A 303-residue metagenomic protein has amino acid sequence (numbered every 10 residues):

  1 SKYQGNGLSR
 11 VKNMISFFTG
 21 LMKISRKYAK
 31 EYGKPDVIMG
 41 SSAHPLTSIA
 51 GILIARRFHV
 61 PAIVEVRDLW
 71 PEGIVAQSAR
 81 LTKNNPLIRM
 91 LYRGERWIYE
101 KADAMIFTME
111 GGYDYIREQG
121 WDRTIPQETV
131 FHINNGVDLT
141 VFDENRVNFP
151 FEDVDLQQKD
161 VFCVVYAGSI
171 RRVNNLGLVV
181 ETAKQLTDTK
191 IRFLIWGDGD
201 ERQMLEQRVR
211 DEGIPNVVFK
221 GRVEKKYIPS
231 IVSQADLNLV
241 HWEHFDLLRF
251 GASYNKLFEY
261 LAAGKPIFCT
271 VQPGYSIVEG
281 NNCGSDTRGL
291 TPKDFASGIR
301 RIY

Functional and structural regions predicted by a protein language model:
K2-V11, Y32-G33, F58-R93, D114 (+2 more regions): Acceptor-binding helix/loop patch of EC 2.4 sugar-transfer enzymes, predominantly nucleotide-sugar-dependent
R26, L46-I49, L53-P61, N85-T108: Membrane-proximal helix-turn-helix segments that form the acceptor-binding/catalytic region of lipid-linked
G111, I133-G136: Carbohydrate-associated surface elements
R117, W121-R123, G136-V154, N175: Acidic anion/phosphate-binding donor-loop and adjacent secondary structure in glycosyltransferase catalytic cores
D155-A183, L194: Conserved donor-binding/catalytic core segment of Leloir-type glycosyltransferases
N174, K226-I231, N238-L261, F268-E279: Nucleotide-sugar-dependent
D188-L194, Q203-S230, Q234-L237: Nucleotide-activated donor-binding/catalytic signature segment of Leloir-type glycosyltransferases, i.e., the conserved
Y275-R301: Change "using UDP/GDP/dTDP sugars" to "using nucleotide sugars
